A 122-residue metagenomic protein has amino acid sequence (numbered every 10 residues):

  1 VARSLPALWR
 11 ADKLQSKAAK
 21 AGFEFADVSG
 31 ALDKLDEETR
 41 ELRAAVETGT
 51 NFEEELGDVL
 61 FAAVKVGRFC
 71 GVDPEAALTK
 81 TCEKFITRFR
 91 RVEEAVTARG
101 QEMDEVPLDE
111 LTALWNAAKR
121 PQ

Functional and structural regions predicted by a protein language model:
V1-L56, L60-Q122: Flexible "arm" and connector segments at domain edges
